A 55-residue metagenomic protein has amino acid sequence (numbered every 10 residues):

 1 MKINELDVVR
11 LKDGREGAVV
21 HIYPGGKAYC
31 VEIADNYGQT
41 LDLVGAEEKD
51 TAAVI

Functional and structural regions predicted by a protein language model:
K2-I55: Basic/aromatic-rich interaction segments and small domains that mediate binding to polyanionic partners
